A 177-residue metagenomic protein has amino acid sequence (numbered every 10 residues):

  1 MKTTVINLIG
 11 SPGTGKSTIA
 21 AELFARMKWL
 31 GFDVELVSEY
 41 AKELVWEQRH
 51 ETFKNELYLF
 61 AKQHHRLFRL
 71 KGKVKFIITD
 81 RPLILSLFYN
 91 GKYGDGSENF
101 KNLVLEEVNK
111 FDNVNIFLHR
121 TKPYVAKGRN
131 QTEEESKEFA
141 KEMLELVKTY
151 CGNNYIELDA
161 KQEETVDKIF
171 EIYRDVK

Functional and structural regions predicted by a protein language model:
M1-V5: Phosphate-binding P-loop
L8: Hydrophobic anchor at the beta1->P-loop junction of P-loop NTPases
G13: Walker A (P-loop) phosphate-binding loop of P-loop NTPases
K16: Conserved lysine of the Walker
I19: Hydrophobic positions on the alpha1 helix immediately C-terminal to the Walker A/P-loop
F24-H65: Conserved substrate/cofactor phosphate-moiety recognition/catalytic segment in nucleotide-dependent phosphotransferases
R49-S97: Conserved nucleotide-sensing/catalytic segment adjacent to the nucleotide-binding pocket in NTP-handling enzymes
Y93-E171: A glycine- and Lys/Arg-enriched "phosphate-lid" helix/loop adjacent to the NTP-binding pocket of small-molecule kinases
